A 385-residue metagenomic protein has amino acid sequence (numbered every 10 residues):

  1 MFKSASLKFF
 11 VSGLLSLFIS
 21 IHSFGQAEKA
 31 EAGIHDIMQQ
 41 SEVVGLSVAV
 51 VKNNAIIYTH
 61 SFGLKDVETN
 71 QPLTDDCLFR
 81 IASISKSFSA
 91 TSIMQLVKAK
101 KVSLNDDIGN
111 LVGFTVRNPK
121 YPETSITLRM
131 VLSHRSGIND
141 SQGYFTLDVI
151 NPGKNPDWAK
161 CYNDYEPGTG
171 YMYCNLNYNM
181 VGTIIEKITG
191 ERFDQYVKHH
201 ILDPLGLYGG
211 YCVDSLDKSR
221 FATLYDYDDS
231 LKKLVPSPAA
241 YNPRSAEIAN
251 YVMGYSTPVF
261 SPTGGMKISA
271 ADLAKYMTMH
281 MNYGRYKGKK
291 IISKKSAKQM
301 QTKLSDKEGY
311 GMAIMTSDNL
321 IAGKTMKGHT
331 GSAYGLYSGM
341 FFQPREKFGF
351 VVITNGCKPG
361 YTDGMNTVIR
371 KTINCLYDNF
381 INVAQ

Functional and structural regions predicted by a protein language model:
M1-E28: Bacterial Sec-dependent N-terminal signal peptides
A27-F79, G153-C161, N374: Short, conserved catalytic-motif segment at the N-terminal edge
I37-S47, E68-M130, Y165-L176, S261-G264 (+1 more regions): Short active-site loop at a secondary-structure junction that contains or immediately precedes the catalytic residue(s)
A55-I56, Q71, K101, S230-K233 (+1 more regions): Residue-level signal for well-ordered, solvent-exposed loop/turn and beta-edge residues enriched in charged/polar side
S61-G63, P238-A239, S338, T354: Short clusters of small/polar residues that mark proteolytic maturation junctions
D66, P119-S332: Short, surface-exposed loop or secondary-structure junction motifs that flank catalytic or metal-binding residues
M326-H329, Y337-F341, E346-C357: Short, well-ordered beta-strand elements
G356-Q385: Short, gly/Ser/Thr-rich active-site loops of penicillin-recognizing serine hydrolases
